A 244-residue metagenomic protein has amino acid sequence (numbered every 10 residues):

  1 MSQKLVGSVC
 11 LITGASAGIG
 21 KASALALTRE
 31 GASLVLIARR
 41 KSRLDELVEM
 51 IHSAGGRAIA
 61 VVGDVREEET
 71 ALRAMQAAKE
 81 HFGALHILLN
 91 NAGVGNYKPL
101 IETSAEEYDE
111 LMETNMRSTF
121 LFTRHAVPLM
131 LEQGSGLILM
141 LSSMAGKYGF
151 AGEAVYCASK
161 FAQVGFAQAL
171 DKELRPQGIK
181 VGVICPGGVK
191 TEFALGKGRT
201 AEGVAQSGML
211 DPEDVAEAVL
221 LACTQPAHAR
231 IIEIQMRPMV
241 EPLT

Functional and structural regions predicted by a protein language model:
V9, S16-A17: Conserved glycine-rich cofactor-binding loop
E30-E46: Conserved glycine-rich Rossmann-like NAD(P)H-binding loop of the short-chain dehydrogenase/reductase
K41-S42, V62-A74, A105: The beta1-alpha1 cofactor-binding region of Rossmann-like NAD(H)/NADP(H)-dependent oxidoreductases
P99-L100, E107-M112: Substrate-binding pocket helix/loop in short-chain dehydrogenase/reductase
T123, S159: Active-site helix of classical SDR
S143: Residue(s) in the substrate-gating loop at a strand-loop-helix junction that position the organic substrate next
I179, V183-I184, T191, G203-T244: C-terminal helical subdomain
